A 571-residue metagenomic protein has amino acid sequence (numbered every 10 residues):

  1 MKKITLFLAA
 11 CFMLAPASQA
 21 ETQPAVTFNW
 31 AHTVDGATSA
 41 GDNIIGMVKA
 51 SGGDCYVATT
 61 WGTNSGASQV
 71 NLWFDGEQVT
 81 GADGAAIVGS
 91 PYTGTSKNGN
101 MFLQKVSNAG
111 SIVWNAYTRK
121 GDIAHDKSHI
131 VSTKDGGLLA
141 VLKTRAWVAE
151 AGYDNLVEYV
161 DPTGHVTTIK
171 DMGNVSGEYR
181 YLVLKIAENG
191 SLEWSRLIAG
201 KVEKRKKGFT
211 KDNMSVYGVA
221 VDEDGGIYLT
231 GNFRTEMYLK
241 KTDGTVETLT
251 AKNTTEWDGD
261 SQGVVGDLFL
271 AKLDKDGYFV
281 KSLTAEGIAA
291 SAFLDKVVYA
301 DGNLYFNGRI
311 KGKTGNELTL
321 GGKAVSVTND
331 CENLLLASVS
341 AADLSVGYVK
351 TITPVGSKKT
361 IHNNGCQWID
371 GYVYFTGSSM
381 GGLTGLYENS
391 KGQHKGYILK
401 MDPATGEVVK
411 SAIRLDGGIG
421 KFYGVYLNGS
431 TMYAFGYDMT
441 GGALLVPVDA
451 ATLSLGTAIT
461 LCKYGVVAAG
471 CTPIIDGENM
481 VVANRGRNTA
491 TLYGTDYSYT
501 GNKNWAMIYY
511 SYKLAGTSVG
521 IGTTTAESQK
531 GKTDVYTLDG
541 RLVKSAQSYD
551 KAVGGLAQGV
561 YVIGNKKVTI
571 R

Functional and structural regions predicted by a protein language model:
M1-I4, R571: Positively charged n-region of N-terminal signal peptides that target proteins for export
T5-L6, A20: Cross-kingdom Sec-pathway N-terminal secretion signals
F7-A15: Bacterial N-terminal signal peptides
A15-A17, E236, V562: Glycine-centered signal
E21-S518: A sequence-level/structural motif corresponding to short, flexible coil/turn segments enriched in small polar residues
G520-R571: C-terminal outer-membrane/trafficking sorting elements
